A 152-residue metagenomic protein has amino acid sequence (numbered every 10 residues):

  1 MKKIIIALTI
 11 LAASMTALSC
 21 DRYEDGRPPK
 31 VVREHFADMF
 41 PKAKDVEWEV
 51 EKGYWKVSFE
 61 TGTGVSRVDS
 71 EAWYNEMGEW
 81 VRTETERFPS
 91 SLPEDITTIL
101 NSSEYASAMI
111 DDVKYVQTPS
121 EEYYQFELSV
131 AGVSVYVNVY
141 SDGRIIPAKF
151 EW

Functional and structural regions predicted by a protein language model:
K2-L8: Sec-dependent signal peptide recognition, specifically the positively charged N-region followed immediately by
L11-A12: Repetitive helical segments and hydrophobic/amphipathic motifs
M15-S19: C-terminal motif of bacterial Sec signal peptides marking the signal peptidase cleavage site
D21-E24: Bacterial signal peptide processing site
R27-W152: First exposed extracellular module after export/assembly in secreted or surface-exposed proteins
